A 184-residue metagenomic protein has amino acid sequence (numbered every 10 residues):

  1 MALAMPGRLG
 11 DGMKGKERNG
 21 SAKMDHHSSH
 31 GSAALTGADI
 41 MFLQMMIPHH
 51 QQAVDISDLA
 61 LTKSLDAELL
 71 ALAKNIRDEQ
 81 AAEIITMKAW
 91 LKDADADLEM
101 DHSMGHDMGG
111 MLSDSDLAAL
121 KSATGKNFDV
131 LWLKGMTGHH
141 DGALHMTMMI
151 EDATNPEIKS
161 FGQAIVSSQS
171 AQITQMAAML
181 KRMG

Functional and structural regions predicted by a protein language model:
A2-G184: All-alpha RGS (Regulator of G-protein Signaling) helical domain and cognate RGS-like helical scaffolds
